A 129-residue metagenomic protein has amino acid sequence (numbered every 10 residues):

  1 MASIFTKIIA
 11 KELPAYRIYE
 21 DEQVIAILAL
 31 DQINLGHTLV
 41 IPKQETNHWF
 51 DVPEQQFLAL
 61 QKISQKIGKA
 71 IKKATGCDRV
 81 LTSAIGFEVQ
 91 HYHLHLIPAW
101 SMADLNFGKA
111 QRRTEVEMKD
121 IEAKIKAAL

Functional and structural regions predicted by a protein language model:
M1-L129: HIT superfamily nucleotide-processing domains
